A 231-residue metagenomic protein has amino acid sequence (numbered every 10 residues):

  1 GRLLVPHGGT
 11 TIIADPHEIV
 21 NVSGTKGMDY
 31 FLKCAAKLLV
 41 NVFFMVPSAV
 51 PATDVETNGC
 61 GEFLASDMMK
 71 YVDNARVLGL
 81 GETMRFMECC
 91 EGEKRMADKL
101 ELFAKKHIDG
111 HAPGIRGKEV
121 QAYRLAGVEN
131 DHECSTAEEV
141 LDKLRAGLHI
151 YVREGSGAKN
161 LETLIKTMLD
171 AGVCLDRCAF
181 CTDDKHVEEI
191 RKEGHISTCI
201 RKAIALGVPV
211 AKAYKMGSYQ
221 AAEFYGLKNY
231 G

Functional and structural regions predicted by a protein language model:
R2-H107: Divalent-metal coordination cores built from histidine and acidic residues
G9-T10, R76-V77, K105, A122-N130 (+2 more regions): Glycine-enriched alpha-helix->loop->beta-strand junction motifs that scaffold or abut catalytic
I12-A14, V42-V46, G79-E82, I108-P113 (+4 more regions): General beta-strand structural signal in soluble alpha/beta enzymes
I19-V22, V50-A52, F86-C89, I115-K118 (+3 more regions): Active-site environment of divalent metal-dependent phosphoester hydrolases
T25, G92-E93, K118-L125, L141 (+2 more regions): Histidine/acidic-residue-rich catalytic or RNA/ligand-binding cores of hydrolases and nuclease-related proteins
E82-E138, E154: Divalent metal-binding pocket/active-site signature
T167-G231: His/Asp/Glu-enriched, well-ordered alpha-helical/loop segment that forms or immediately abuts the divalent-metal
